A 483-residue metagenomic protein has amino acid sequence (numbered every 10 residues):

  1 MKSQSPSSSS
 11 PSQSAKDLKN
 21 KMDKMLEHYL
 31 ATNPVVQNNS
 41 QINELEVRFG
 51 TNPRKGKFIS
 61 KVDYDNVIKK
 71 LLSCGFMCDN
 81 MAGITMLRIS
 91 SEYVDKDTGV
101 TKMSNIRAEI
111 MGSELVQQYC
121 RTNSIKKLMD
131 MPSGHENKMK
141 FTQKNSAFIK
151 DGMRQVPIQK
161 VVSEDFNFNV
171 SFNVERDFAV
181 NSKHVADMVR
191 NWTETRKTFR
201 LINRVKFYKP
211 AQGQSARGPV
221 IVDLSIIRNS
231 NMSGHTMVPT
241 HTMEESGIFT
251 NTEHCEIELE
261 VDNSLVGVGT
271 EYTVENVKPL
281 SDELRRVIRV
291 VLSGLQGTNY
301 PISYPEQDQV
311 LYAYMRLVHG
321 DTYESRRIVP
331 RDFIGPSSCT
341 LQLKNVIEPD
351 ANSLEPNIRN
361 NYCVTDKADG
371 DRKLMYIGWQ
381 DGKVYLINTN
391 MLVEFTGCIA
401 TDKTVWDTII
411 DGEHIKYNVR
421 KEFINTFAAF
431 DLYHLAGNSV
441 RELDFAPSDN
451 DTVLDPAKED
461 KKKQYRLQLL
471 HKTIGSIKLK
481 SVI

Functional and structural regions predicted by a protein language model:
M1-G320: Phosphate-end processing signature that detects enzymes handling 5′-triphosphorylated RNA and polyphosphate
A15-N20, K24, V274-W406, D411-H414 (+1 more regions): Active-site-proximal "nucleotidyltransferase
Q37-Q41, T198-F199, F249-E253, L354-I358 (+3 more regions): Intrinsically disordered, low-complexity regulatory regions enriched in Ser/Pro/Gly/Thr and acidic residues
E46-R48, K206-Y208, D223, E256-L265 (+6 more regions): Beta-strand cores of modular interaction/reader domains in eukaryotic scaffold and signaling proteins, especially PDZ
N52-R54, Q212-Q214, N229-N231, D262-V266 (+5 more regions): Conserved beta-strand elements of beta-rich interaction domains across eukaryotes, especially beta-propellers
K61-V62, I226, H235-M237, T270-E275 (+5 more regions): Short coil/turn segments at secondary-structure boundaries
P132-A147, Q380-N390, K421-L432: Short, well-ordered strand-loop elements centered on a beta-strand within folded domains, enriched for acidic residues
G267-L295, Y312, D402-I483: Catalytic nucleotidyltransferase
